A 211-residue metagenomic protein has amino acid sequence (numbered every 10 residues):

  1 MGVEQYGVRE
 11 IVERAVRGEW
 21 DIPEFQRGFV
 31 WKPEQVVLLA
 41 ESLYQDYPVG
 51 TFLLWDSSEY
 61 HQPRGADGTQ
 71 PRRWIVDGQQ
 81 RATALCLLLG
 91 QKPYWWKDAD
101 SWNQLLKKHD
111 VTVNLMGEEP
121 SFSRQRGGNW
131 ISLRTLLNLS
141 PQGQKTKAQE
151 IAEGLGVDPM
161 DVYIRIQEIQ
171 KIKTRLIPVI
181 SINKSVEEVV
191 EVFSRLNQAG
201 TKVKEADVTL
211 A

Functional and structural regions predicted by a protein language model:
G2-A211: Basic- and aromatic-enriched surface patches that contact anionic nucleotides/nucleic acids
